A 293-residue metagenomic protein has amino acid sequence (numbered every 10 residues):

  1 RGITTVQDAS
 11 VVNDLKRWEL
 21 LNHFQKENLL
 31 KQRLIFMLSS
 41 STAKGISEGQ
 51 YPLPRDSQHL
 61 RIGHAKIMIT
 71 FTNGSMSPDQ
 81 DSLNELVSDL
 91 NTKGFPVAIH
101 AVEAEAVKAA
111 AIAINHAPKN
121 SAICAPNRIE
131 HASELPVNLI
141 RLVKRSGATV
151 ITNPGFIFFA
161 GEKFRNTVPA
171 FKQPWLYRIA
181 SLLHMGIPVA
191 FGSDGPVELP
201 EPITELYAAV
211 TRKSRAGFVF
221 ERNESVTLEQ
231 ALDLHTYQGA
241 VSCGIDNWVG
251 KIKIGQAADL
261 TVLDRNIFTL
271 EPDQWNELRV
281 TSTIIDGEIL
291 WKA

Functional and structural regions predicted by a protein language model:
R1: Metal- or metallocofactor-binding catalytic centers and their adjacent structured scaffolds across diverse enzyme
T4-Q7, V11-K108, I112, H116-A122 (+2 more regions): Metal-coordinating catalytic core of metallo-dependent amide/deamination hydrolases
S40, I69, D264-R265, G287: Non-catalytic surface loops within mature trypsin-like serine protease
V87-A98, E105-N127, H131-A132, V137-R141 (+5 more regions): His/Asp/Glu-enriched, well-ordered alpha-helical/loop segment that forms or immediately abuts the divalent-metal
